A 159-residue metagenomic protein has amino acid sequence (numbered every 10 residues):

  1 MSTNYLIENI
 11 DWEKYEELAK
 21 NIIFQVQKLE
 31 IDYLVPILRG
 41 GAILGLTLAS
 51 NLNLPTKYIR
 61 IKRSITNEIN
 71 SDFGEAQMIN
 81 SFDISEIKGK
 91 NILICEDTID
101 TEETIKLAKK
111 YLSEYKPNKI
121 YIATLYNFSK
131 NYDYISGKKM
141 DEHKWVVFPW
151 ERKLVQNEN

Functional and structural regions predicted by a protein language model:
M1-N159: PRPP-associated nucleotide enzymes
